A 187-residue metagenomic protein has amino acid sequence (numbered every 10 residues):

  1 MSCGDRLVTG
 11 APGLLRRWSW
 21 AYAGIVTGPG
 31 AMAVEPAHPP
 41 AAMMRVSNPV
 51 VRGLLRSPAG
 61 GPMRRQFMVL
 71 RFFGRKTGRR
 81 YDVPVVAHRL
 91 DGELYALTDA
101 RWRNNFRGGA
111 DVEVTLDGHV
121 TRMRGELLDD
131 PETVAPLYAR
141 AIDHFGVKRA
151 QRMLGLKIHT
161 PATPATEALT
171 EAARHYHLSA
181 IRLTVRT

Functional and structural regions predicted by a protein language model:
G13-G60: Extreme N-terminal tail/first-helix region
S19-G24, V34, D99-T187: Short, structured beta-strand-loop surface elements
M43, L94-Y95, E113: A residue-level structural signature of the nucleotidyltransferase/glycosyltransferase Rossmann-like core
G61-R64, H177: A short, polar/charged loop/turn motif at coil->beta-strand junctions and beta-hairpin connectors
R65-D99: Short beta-strand segments
